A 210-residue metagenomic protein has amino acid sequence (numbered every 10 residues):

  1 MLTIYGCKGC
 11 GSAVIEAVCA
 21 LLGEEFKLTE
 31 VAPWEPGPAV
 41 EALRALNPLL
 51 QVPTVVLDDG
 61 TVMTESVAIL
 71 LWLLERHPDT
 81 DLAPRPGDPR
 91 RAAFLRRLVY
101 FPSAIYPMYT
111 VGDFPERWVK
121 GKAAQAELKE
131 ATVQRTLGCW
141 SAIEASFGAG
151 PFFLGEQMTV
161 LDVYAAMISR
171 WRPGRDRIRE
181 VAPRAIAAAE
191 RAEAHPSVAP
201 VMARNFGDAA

Functional and structural regions predicted by a protein language model:
M1-E127: GST-like domain detector, emphasizing the conserved glutathione-binding G-site in the N-terminal thioredoxin-like
V14, A39-A42, C139, R184 (+2 more regions): Hydrophobic alpha-helical segments typical of transmembrane helices and their membrane-interface/capping positions
L74, I168-S169, M202: Active-site-flanking alpha-helical
R97, F101-R191: GST-like fold's C-terminal all-alpha helical module
A185-A210: Long hydrophobic alpha-helical segments typical of transmembrane helices together with their membrane-interfacial
